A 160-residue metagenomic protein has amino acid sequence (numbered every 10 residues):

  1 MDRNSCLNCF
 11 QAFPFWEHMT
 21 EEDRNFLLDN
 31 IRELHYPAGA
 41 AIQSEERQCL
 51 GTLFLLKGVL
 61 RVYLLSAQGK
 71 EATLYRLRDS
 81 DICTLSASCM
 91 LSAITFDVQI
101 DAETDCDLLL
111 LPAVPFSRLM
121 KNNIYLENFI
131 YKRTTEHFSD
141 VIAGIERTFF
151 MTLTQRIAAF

Functional and structural regions predicted by a protein language model:
M1-P37, I82, A87-M90: Cyclic nucleotide-binding regulatory module and flanking cytosolic helices
I31, C49-L50: Short loop/turn microsegments at loop-to-beta-strand junctions
H35, L53-F54, R76, D101: Well-ordered beta-strand positions
G39, L50-Y63, R78-S80: Glycine- and acidic-residue-biased ligand/ion/polar-headgroup-sensing regions
I42-R47: Short phosphate-coordinating micro-motif centered on Lys-Gly-acidic
A67-L74: Short alpha-helix-to-loop micro-motif enriched in aromatics/charged/Gly
L74-K132: Cyclic-nucleotide recognition modules
K121-F160: Polybasic "coupling" helices that flank or enter modular domains
